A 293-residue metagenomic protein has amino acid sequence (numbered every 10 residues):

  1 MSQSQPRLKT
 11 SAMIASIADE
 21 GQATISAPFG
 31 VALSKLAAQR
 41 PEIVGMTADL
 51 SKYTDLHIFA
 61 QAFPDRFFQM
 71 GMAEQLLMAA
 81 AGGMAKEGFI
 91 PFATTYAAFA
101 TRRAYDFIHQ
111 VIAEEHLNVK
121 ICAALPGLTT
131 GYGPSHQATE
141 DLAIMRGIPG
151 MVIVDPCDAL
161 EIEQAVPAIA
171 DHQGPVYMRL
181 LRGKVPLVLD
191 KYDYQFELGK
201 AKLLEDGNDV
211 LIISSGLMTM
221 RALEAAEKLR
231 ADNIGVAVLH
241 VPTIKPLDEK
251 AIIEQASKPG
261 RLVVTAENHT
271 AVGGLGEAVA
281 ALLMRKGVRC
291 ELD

Functional and structural regions predicted by a protein language model:
M1-R179, K184: Thiamine diphosphate
S2-R7, Q39-E42, K52-Q61, L128-T130 (+1 more regions): Thiamine diphosphate
